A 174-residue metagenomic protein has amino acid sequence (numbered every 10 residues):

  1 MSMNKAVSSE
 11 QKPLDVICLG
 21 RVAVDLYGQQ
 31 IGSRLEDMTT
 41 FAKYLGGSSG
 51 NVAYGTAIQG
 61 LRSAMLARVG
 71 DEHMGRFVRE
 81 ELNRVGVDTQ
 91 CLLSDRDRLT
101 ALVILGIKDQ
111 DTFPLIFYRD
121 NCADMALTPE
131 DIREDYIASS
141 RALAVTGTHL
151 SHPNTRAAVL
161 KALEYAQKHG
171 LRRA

Functional and structural regions predicted by a protein language model:
S2-C18, E81-N83, T89, D109-A174: Ribokinase/PfkB-type carbohydrate-kinase core domain
S2-V87, D111, L127-E130: Glycine-rich phosphate/adenosyl-contacting loop at the front of the ribokinase-like
E36-D37, F41, L102, L160-L163: Residue-level signature of transmembrane alpha-helix interfaces in integral membrane proteins
Y54, L102-G106: Short beta-strand scaffold segments in enzyme catalytic cores
R68-G70, Q90-R98: Beta-strand->loop->alpha-helix junctions that form or flank phosphate-binding loops in nucleotide-handling enzymes
G75-R76, T100-L102: Short Asp/Glu-rich motifs
R98-T100, D109: A short, glycine/Asx- and small/polar-enriched loop/turn that sits immediately N-terminal to a beta-strand
